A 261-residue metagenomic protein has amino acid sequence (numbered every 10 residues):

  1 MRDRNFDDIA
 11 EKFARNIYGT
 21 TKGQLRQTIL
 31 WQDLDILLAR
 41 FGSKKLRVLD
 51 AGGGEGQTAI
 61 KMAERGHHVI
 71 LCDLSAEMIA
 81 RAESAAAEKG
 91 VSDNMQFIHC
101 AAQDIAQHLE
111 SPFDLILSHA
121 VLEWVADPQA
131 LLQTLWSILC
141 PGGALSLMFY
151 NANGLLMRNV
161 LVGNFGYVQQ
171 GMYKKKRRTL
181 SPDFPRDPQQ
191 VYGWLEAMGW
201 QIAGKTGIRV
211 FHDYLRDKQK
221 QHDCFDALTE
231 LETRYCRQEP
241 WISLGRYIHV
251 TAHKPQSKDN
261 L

Functional and structural regions predicted by a protein language model:
M1-K44, Q57, K61, R81 (+1 more regions): Conserved class I S-adenosyl-L-methionine
K44-G52: Conserved class I S-adenosyl-L-methionine
L49, Q57-D104: Class I SAM-dependent methyltransferase SAM/SAH-binding core
L117: A conserved beta-strand element that flanks and buttresses the S-adenosyl-L-methionine
Q129-A144: A short glycine-rich, Lys/Arg-flanked "PGG" loop and its adjoining helix->strand segment in the class I
A144-G171: Conserved class I S-adenosyl-L-methionine
P182-G199, K205: Short alpha-helix
G204-L261: A C-terminal cap/extension of S-adenosyl-L-methionine-dependent methyltransferases that defines the acceptor-substrate
